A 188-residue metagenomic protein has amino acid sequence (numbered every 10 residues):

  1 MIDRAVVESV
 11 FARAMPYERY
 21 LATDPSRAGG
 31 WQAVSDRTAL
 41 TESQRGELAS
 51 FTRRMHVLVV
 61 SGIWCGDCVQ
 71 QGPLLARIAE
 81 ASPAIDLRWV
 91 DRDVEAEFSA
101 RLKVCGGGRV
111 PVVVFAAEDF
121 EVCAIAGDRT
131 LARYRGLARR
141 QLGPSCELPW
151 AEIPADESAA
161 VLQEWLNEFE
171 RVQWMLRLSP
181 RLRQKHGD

Functional and structural regions predicted by a protein language model:
M1-H56, A76-D86, S99-R109, C123-D188: Non-globular targeting/processing and membrane-anchoring segments
H56-G62: Short glycine-rich or small-residue beta-strand-to-loop segments that form or flank ligand, phosphate, metal/Fe-S
G62, R92, E118: Residues immediately flanking
I63-Q70: Conserved redox-active cysteine motifs that mediate thiol-disulfide chemistry, especially di-cysteine Cys-X(1-2)-Cys
R88-V90: General small-molecule cofactor/ligand-binding pocket signal
R92-F98: Structural microenvironment flanking redox-active thiols in thiol-disulfide oxidoreductases
G108-E118: Acidic, Ser/Thr-rich peripheral helices and adjacent loops at domain boundaries
